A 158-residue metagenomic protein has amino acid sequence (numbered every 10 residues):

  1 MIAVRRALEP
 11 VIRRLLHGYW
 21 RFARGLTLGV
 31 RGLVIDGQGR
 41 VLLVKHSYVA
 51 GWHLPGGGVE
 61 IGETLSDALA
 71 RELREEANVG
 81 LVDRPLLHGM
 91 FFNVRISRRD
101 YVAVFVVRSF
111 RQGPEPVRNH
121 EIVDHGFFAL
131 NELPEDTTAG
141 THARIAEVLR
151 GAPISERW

Functional and structural regions predicted by a protein language model:
M1-R31: Acidic, metal-coordinating catalytic segment for phosphate/diphosphate chemistry, firing primarily on the Nudix
L26, D83, R99-Y101: Residue-level preference for beta-strand/loop junctions
L28-V30, G39, Y101-A103, V123: Change "...and in nucleic-acid phosphodiester-cleaving endonucleases..." to "...and in nucleic-acid processing enzymes
V34, V104-R108, G126-F127: Short, well-ordered beta-strand micro-motif
D36-E76: Conserved Nudix-box catalytic region and its N-terminal flanking loop in Nudix hydrolases and closely related
A50-G51, H120-W158: Nudix hydrolase/Nudix homology domain
G80-G89: A short coil-to-beta-strand element that immediately follows conserved catalytic motifs
F91-P114, T141, A152: Active-site-adjacent beta-strand/loop module that shapes the phosphate/pyrophosphate-binding cleft
